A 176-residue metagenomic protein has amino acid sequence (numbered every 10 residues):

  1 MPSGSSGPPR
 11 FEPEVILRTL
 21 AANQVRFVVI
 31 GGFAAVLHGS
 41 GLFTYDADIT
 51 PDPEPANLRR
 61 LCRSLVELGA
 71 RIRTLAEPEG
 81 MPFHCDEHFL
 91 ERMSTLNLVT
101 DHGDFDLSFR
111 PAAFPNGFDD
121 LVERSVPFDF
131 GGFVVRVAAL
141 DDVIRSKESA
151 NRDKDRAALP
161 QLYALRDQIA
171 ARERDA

Functional and structural regions predicted by a protein language model:
M1-A176: Compositionally biased terminal segments of proteins
